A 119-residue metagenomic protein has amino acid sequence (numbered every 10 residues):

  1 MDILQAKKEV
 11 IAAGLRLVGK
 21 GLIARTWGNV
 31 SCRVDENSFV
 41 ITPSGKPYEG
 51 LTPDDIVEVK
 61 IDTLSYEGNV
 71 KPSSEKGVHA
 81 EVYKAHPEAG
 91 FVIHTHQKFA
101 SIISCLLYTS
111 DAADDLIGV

Functional and structural regions predicted by a protein language model:
M1-S110: Glycine-rich flexible loops
Y108-V119: Single conserved hydrophobic/aromatic residue that forms the stacking wall/gate of nucleotide- or nucleobase-binding
